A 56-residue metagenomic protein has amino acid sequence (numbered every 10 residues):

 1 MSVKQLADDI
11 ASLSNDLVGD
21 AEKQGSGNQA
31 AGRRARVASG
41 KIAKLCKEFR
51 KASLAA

Functional and structural regions predicted by a protein language model:
M1-G19, G25-S26, S39-L45, R50-A56: N-terminal intrinsically disordered, cationic/polar leader segments that include organellar targeting peptides
G32-V37: Short, charged, amphipathic alpha-helical segments
